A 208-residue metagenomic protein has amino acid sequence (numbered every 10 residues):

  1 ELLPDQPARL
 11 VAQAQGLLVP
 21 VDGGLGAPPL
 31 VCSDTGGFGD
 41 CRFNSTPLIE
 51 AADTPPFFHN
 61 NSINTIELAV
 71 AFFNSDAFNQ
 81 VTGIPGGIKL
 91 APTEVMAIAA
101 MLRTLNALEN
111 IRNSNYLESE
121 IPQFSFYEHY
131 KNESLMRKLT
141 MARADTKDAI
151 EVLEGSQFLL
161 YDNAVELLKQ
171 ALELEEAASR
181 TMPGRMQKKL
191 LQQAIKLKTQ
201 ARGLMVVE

Functional and structural regions predicted by a protein language model:
E1-E208: Periplasmic c-type cytochrome electron-transfer domains
